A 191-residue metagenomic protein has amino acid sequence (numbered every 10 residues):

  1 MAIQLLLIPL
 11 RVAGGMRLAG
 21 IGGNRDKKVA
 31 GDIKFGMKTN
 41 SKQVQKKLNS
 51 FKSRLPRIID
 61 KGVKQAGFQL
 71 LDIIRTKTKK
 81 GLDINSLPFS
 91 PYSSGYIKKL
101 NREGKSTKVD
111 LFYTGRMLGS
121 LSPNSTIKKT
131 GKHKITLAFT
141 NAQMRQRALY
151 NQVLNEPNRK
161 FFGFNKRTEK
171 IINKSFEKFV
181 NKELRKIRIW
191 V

Functional and structural regions predicted by a protein language model:
A2-V191: Short, Lys/Arg-rich flexible segments
